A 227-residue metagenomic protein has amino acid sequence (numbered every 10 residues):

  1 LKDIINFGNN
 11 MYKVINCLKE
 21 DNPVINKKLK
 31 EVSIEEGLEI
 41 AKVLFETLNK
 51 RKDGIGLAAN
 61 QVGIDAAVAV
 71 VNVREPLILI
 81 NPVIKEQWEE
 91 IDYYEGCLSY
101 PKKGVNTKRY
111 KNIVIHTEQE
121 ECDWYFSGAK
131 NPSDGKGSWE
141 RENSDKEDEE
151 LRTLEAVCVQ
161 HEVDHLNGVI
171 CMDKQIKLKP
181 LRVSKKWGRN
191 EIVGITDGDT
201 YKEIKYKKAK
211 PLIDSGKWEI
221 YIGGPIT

Functional and structural regions predicted by a protein language model:
K2-I192, D197-E203, K207-K217, I222-T227: Positively charged
